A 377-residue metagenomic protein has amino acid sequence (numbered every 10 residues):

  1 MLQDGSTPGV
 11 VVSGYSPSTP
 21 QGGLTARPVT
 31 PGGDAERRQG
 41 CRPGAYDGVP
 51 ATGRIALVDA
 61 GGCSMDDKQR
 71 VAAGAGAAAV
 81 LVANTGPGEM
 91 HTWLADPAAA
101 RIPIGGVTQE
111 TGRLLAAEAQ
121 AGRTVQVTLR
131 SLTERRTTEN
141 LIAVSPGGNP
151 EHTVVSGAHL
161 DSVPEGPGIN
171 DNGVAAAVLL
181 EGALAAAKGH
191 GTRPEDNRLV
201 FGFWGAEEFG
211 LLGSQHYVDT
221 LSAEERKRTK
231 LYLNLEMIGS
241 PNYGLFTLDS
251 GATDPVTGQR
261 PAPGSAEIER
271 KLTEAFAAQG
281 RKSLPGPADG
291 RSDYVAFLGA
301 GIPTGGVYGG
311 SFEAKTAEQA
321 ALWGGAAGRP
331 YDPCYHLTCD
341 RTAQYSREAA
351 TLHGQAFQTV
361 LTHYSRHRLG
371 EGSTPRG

Functional and structural regions predicted by a protein language model:
M1-S6, W204-S311, K315: Metal-dependent peptidase/peptidase-like ectodomains
S13-Q109, P167, D171, L184 (+1 more regions): Extracellular/luminal Protease-associated
S16-G40, D96-I169, E181-L184, G189 (+1 more regions): Soluble metallo-hydrolase cores and metallopeptidase-like ectodomains found primarily in the secretory/periplasmic
D34-E36, G61-S64, T85-E89, T111-G112 (+9 more regions): Solvent-exposed loop/turn segments at secondary-structure junctions within structured extracellular/periplasmic domains
R54-D59, A78-A83, P103-G106, L141-V144 (+9 more regions): Structural recognition of the beta-strand scaffold that forms the well-ordered cores of secreted hydrolase catalytic
G62-D67, G74, I102, G106-E110 (+6 more regions): Soluble non-cytosolic domains of exported or imported proteins
P97-A99, A185-L212, Y232-L235, G370: Short helix-loop-beta-strand segments that form the rim/entrance of peptidase-like active sites
A314-G377: His/Asp/Glu-rich mid-to-C-terminal helical/loop segments that flank catalytic regions of hydrolases
